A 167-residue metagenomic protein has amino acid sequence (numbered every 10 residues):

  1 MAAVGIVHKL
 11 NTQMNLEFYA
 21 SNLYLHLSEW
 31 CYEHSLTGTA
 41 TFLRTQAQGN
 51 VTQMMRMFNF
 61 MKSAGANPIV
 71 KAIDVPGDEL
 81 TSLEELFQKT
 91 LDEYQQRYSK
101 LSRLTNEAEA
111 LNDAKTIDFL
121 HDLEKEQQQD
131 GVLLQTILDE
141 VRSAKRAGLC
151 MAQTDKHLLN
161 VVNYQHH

Functional and structural regions predicted by a protein language model:
M1-H167: Iron-associated oxidoreductase/ferritin-like identity signal
